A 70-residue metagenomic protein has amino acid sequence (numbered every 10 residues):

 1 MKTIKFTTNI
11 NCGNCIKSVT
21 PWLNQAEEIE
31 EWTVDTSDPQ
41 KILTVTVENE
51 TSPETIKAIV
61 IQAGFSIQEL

Functional and structural regions predicted by a protein language model:
M1-L70: Domain-level signature for proteins that mediate thiol-based redox and metal-cofactor handling
